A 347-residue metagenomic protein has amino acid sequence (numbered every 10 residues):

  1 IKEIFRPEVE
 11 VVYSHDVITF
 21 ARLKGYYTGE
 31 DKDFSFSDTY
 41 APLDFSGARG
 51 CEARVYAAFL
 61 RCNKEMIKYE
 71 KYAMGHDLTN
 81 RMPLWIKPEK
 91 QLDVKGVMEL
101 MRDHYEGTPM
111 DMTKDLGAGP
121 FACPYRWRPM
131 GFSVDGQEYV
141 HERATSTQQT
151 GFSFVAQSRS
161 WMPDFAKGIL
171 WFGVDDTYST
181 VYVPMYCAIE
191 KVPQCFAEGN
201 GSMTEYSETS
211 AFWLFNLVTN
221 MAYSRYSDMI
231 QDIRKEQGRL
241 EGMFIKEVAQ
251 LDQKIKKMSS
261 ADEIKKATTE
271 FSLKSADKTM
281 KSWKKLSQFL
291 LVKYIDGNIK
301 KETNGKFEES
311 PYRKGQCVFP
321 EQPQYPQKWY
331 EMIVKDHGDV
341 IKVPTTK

Functional and structural regions predicted by a protein language model:
I1-K347: C-terminus-biased signal that marks the final domain/tail of proteins
